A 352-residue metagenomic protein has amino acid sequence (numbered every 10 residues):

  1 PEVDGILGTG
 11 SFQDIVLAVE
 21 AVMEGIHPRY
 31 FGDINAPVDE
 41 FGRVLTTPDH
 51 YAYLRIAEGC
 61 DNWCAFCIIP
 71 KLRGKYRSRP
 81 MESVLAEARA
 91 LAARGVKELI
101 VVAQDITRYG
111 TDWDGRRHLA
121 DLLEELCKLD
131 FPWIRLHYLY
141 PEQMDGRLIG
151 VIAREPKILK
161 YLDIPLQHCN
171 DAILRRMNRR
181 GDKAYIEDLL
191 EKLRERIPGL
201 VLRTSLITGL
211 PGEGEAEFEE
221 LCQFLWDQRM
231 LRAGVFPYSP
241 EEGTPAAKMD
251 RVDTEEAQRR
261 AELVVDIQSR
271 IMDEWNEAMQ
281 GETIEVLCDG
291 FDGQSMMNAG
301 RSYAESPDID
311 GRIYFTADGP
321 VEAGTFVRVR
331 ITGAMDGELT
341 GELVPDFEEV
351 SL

Functional and structural regions predicted by a protein language model:
P1-Q13, A120-F131, R154-Y161, E220-R232 (+2 more regions): Structural recognition of alpha->loop->beta junctions
P1-Y109, R147, L162, K183-E195 (+5 more regions): Proteins enriched for Cys/Gly/acidic motifs involved in redox and nucleic-acid/cofactor modification
V19-A21, R94-V96, L159, M177 (+3 more regions): Peripheral terminal and linker regions in Fe-S/redox and tRNA-modifying enzymes
C64, V84, V101, L136 (+7 more regions): Conserved, mostly hydrophobic/aromatic
A93-A216, W226: Conserved SAM/AdoMet-binding glycine-rich loop
V102-Q104, H137-L139, P165-Q167, R203-I207 (+5 more regions): Generic beta-strand/beta-sheet core signal
P132, K157-K160, A246-A257: Short acidic, glycine/proline-enriched helix-loop-strand junctions
P240, K248-L352: Terminal RNA-binding accessory module
